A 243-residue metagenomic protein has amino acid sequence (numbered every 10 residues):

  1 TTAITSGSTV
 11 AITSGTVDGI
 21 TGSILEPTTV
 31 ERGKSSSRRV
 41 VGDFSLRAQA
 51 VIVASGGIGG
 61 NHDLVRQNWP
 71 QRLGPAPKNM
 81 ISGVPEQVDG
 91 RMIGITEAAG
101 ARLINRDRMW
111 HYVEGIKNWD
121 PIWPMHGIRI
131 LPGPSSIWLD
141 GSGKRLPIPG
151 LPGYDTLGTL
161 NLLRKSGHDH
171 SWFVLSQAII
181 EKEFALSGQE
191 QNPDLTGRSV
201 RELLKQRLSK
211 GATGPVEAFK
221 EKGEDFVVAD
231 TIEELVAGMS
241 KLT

Functional and structural regions predicted by a protein language model:
T1-D18, S23-I24: A conserved short coil-to-beta-strand element within the FAD-binding core of flavoproteins
T9, D43, S136: Short, surface-exposed charged micro-motifs
G15, P27, G143-K144: Detector for glycine-centered tight turns/loop "hinges" at secondary-structure junctions
T16, I20, R47, V88 (+2 more regions): General structural feature for long, well-ordered alpha-helical segments within catalytic domains of soluble enzymes
S23-T29, R47, H126-S136: Acidic, His- and aromatic-enriched active-site or binding-groove loops in soluble protein domains that engage sugars
P27-R32, I180-F184: Short, surface-exposed beta-strand/loop "edge" segments at domain boundaries and coil↔beta transitions
T28-W119: Glycine-rich loop(s) and the adjacent beta-strand/alpha-helix scaffold that form part
I93-I95, A99-K241: An anion/pyrophosphate-binding glycine-rich loop and adjacent beta-alpha core in soluble alpha-beta enzymes
